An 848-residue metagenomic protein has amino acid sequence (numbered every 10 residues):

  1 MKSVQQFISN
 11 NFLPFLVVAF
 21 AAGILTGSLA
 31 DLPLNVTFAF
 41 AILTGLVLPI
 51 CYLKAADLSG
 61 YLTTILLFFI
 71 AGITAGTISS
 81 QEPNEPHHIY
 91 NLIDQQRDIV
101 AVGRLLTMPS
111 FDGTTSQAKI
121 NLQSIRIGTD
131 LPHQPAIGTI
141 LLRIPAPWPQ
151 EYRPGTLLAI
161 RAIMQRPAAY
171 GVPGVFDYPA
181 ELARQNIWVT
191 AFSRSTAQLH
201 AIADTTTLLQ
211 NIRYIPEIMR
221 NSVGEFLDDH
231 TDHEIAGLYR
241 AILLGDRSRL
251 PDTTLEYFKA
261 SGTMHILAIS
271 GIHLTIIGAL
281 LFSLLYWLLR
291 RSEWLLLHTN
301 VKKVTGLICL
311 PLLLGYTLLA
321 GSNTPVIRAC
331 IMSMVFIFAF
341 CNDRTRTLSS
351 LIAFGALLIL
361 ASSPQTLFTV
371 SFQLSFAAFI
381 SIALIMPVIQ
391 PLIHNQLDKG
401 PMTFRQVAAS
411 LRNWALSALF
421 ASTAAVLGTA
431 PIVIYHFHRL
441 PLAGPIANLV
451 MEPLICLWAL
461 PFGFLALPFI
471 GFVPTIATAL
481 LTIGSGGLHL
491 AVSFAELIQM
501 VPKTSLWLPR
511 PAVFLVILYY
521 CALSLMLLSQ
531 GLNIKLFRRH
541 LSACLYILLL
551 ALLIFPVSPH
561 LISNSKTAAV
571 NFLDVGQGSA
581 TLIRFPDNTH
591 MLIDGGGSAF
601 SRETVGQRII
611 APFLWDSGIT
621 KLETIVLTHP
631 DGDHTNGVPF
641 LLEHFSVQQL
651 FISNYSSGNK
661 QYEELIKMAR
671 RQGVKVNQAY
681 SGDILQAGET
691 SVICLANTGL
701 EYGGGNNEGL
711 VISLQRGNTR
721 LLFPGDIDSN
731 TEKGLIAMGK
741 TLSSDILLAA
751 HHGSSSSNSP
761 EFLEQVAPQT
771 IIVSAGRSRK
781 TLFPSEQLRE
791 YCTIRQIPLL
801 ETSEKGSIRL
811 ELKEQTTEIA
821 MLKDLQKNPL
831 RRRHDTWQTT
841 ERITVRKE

Functional and structural regions predicted by a protein language model:
M1-L92, Q96-D98, H200, T205 (+4 more regions): N-terminal leader/targeting segments
K2-N10, P14, V18, L106 (+10 more regions): Aromatic-rich juxtamembrane segments at the membrane interface
K2-Q6, L66-H265, R608-W615, K621 (+6 more regions): Membrane-interface helix/helix-cap signal primarily in integral membrane proteins
F7-L53, T369-F372, F376, T478-Q530: Membrane-embedded alpha-helical segments of integral membrane proteins
N11, F15, G23, A55-D57 (+10 more regions): Hydrophobic alpha-helical transmembrane segments in multi-pass membrane proteins
R104, G128, P147-L157, R161 (+3 more regions): Non-globular, low-confidence helical/coil segments that flank catalytic cores
L208, I212-H230, L238, D246 (+15 more regions): Hydrophobic alpha-helical segments of integral membrane proteins, encompassing both true transmembrane helices
S422, L449-P453, A750: Transmembrane helix-bundle signature of multi-pass membrane transporters/permeases
